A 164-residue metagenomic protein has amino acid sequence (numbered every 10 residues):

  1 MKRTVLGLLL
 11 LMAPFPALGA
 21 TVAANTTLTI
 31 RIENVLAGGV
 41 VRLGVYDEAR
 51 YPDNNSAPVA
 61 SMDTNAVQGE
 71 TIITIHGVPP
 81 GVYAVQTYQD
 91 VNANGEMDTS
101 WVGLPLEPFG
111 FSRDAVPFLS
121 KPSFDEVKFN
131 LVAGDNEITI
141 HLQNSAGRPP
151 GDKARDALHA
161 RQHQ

Functional and structural regions predicted by a protein language model:
A24, A37, P79-P80, A133: Surface-exposed loops/turns
T26-V35, L43, I140: A short, amphipathic beta-strand motif
N34, I75-G77: Short, flexible loop/turn segments at beta-strand junctions in immunoglobulin-like and fibronectin type III
R42-Y46, Q86: Beta-strand signatures of extracellular beta-sandwich domains
G81-T87: A short tyrosine-centered beta-strand micro-motif
V91-T99: Acidic, glycine-anchored loop motifs typical of Ca2+
P108-S145: Extracellular beta-sheet/turn segments enriched in Thr/Pro/Gly and aliphatic residues
